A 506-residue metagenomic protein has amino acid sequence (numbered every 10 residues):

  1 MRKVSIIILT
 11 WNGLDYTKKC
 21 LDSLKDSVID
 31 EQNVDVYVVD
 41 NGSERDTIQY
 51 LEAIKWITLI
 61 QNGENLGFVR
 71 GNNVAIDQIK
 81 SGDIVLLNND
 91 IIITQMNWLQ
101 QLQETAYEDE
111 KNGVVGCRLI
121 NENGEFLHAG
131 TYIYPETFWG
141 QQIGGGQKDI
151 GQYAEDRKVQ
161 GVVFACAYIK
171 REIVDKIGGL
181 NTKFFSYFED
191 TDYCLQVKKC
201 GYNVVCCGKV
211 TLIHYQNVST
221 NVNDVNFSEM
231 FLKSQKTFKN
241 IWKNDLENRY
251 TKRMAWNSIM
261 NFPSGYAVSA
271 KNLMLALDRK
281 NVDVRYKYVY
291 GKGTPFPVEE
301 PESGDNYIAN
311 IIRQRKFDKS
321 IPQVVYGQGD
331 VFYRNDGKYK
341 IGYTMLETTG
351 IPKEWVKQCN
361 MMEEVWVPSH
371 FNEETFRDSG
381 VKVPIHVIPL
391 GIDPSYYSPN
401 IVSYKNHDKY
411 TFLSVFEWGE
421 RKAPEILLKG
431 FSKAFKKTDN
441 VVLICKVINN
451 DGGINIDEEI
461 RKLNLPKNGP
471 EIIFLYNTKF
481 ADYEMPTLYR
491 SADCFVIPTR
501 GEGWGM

Functional and structural regions predicted by a protein language model:
R2, M254-A255, K405-K422, L428-F431 (+1 more regions): Conserved donor-binding/catalytic core segment of Leloir-type glycosyltransferases
L14, V38-I48, E64, P394: A conserved acidic beta->alpha catalytic loop
Q61-I79, F480, M485: Glycine-rich, basic loop-to-helix element that forms the pyrophosphate-binding segment of sugar-nucleotide handling
I91-P135: Conserved donor NDP-sugar-binding/catalytic core segment of glycosyltransferases
L99-L102, Q160-G178, K183-I213, L428-K429: A short, conserved alpha-helix in the catalytic core of glycosyltransferases
P135-E172: A recurrent flexible, glycine/aromatic-enriched loop bordering the glycosyltransferase active site that acts as
G293-G380, Y483-E484: Extended catalytic core of nucleotide-activated donor transferases of GT-like folds
I454-Y483: Nucleotide-activated donor-binding/catalytic signature segment of Leloir-type glycosyltransferases, i.e., the conserved
